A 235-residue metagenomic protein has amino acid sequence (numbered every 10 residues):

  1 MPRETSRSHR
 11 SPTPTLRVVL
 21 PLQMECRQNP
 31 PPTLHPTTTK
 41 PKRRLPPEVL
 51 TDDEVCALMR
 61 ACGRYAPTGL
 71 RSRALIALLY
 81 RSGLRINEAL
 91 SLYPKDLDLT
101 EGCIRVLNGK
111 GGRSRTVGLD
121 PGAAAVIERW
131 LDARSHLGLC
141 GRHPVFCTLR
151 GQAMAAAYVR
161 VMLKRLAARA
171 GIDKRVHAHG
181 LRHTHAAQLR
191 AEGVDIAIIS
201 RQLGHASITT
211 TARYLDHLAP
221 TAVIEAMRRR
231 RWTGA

Functional and structural regions predicted by a protein language model:
M1-A235: Conserved catalytic core of the tyrosine transesterase superfamily
